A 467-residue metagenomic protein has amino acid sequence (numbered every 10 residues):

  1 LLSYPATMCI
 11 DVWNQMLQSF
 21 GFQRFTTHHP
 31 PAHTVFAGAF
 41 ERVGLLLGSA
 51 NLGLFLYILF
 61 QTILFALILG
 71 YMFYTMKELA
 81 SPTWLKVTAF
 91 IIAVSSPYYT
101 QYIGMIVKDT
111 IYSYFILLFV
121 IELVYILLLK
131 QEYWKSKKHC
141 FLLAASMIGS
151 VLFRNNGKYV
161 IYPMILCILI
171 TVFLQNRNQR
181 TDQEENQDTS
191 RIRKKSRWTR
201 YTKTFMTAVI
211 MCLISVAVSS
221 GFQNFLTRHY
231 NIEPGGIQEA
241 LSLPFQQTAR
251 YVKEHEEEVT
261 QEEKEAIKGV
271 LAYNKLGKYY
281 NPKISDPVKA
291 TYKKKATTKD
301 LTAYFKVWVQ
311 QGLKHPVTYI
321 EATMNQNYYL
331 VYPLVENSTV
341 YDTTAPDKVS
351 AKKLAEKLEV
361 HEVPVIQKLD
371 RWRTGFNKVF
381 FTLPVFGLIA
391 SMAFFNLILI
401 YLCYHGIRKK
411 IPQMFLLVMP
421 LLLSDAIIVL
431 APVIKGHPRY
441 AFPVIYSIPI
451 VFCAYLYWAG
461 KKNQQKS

Functional and structural regions predicted by a protein language model:
S3-Q15, R24-F40, G48, L52 (+1 more regions): Extracytoplasmic catalytic/substrate-binding loops of multi-pass membrane glycan-assembly enzymes
F20, S113-Q131, M147, M164 (+2 more regions): Specific aromatic-rich, kink-prone transmembrane helix
L52-L56, Q326-L417: Membrane-interface anchor segments at the N-terminal boundary of transmembrane helices in multi-pass membrane enzymes
L59-A80: Transmembrane-helix motifs of polytopic, lipid-linked glycan transferases
K86-P97, M147, V151: Short helix- or helix-capping micro-motifs that position conserved polar/aromatic residues at function-defining sites
G104-Y112: Short acidic/glycine- and proline-prone juxtamembrane loop motifs at membrane-interface regions of multi-pass membrane
H139-R154, S215: Membrane-interface alpha helices of multi-pass inner-membrane proteins
H229-E362: Membrane-proximal stem/loop segments at transmembrane-domain junctions that anchor or position
